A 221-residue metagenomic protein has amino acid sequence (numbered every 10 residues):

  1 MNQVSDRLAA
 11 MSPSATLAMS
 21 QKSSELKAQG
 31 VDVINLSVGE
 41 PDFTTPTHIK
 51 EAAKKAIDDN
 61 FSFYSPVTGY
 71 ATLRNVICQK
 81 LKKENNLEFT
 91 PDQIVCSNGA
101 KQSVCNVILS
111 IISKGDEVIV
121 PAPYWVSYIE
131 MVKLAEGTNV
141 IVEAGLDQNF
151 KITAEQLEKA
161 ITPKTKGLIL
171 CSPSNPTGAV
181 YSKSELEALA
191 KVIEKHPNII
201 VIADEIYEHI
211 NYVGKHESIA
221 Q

Functional and structural regions predicted by a protein language model:
N2-G99, N106: N-terminal small-domain helix-loop-helix segment of the aminotransferase-like
D32, E117, T138, K166-G167 (+1 more regions): Structural signature of beta-strand start/N-cap positions in the alpha/beta core of ABC transporter nucleotide-binding
E88-I94, K114-E117, K164: Short acidic capping loops at alpha-helix termini that bridge into adjacent secondary structure
S110-V132: Conserved PLP-anchoring active-site segment centered on the Schiff-base-forming lysine
A122, I141-G145: Short beta->alpha connector loops at strand-helix junctions that form conserved, small/polar/Pro-enriched
L134-V140: A short helix-loop-beta submotif of the ANL/AMP-binding
L146-E217: Active-site phosphate-binding strand-loop segment of PLP-dependent enzymes
